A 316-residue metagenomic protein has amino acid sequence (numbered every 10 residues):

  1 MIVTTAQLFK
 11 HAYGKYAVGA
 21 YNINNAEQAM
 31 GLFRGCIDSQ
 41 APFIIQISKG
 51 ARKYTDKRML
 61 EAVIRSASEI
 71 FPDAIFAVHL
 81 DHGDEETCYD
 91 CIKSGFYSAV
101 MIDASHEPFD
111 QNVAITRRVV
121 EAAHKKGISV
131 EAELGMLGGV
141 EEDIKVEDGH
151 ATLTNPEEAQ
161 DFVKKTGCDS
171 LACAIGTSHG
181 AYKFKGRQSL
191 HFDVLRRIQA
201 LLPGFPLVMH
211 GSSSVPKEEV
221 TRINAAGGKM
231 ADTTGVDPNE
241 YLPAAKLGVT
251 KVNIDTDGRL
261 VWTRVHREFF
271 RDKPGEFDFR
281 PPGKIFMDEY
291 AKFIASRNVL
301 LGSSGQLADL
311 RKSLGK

Functional and structural regions predicted by a protein language model:
M1-T4, Y21-N24, E289: N-terminal amphipathic alpha-helix initiation
V3-G19, E276-F277: Generic N-terminal amphipathic, Lys/Arg-enriched alpha-helix
V3-H11, A26-A51, R58-D73, H82-P206 (+6 more regions): Alpha/beta enzyme core
Y16-N24, A51-R52, P281, I285: A short N-terminal beta->alpha junction/helix N-cap motif
V18-N22, A77-H79, M101, L207-M209 (+2 more regions): Short catalytic-loop micro-motif centered on adjacent basic/acidic residues
Y54, H106, K284, D288: Charge-dense, low-complexity intrinsically disordered segments
H210-S214: Short catalytic/ligand-gating loop segments at beta-alpha or beta-beta junctions within enzyme catalytic domains
A225, V236-K316: C-terminal alpha-helical cap/extension of soluble enzyme domains
